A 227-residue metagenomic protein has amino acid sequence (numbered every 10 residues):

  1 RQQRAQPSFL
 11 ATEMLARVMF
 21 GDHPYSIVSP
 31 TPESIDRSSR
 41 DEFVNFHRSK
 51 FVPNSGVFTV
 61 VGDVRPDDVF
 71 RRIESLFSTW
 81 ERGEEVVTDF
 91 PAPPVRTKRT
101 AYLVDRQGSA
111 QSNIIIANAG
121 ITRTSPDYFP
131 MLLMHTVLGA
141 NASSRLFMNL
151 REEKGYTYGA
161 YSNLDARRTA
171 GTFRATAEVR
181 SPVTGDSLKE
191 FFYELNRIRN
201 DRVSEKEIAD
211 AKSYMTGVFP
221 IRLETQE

Functional and structural regions predicted by a protein language model:
P7-E33, S55-V61, Q111-I121, M148-E227: M16 family metallopeptidases and their MPP-like homologs
A16-G56, E84, T88-P94, T100 (+2 more regions): Histidine-acidic residue clusters that define the catalytic metal-binding segment of zinc metallopeptidase domains
V28, V57-T122, R222: An aromatic/glycine/proline-enriched structural segment found at the starts of mature extracellular/organellar domains
V44-R48, A101-D105, G159-D165: Short beta-strand/turn micro-motifs at beta-sheet edges
F77, L138-A142, F192-N200: Short amphipathic alpha-helical signal-transduction/dimerization elements
S125-L138, S144-M148: Active/ligand-binding-proximal structured segments within catalytic/core domains that scaffold catalytic residues
